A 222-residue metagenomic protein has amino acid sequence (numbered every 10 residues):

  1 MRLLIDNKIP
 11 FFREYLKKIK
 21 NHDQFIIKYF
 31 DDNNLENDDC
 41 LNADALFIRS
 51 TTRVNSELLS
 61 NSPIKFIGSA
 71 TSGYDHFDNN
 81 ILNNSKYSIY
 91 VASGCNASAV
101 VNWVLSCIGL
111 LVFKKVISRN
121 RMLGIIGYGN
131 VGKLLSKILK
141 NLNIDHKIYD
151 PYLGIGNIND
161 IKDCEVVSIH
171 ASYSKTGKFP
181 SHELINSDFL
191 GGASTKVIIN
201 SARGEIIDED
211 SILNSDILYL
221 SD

Functional and structural regions predicted by a protein language model:
M1-A43: N-terminal glycine-/charge-rich "phosphate-binding" loop or analogous flexible N-terminal tail
I5-I9, Y29-D31, I48-T51, A70 (+3 more regions): Structural motif
N7, S93, R119-K140: Glycine-rich adenosine-cofactor-binding loop
P10-Y15, L35-N37, Y74-H76, G154-G156 (+1 more regions): Short, charged/polar "capping" segments at the starts of alpha-helices and the immediately preceding loops
D44-V116: Phosphate/diphosphate ligand-binding glycine-rich loop within oxidoreductases
V54-L58, Y152-D222: Rossmann-like adenosine-cofactor binding region
I64, R119-L123, T195: Phosphate-coordination loops involved in phosphoryl transfer and adenosine-cofactor binding
N141-G156: NAD(P)-binding Rossmann-fold cofactor-contacting core
